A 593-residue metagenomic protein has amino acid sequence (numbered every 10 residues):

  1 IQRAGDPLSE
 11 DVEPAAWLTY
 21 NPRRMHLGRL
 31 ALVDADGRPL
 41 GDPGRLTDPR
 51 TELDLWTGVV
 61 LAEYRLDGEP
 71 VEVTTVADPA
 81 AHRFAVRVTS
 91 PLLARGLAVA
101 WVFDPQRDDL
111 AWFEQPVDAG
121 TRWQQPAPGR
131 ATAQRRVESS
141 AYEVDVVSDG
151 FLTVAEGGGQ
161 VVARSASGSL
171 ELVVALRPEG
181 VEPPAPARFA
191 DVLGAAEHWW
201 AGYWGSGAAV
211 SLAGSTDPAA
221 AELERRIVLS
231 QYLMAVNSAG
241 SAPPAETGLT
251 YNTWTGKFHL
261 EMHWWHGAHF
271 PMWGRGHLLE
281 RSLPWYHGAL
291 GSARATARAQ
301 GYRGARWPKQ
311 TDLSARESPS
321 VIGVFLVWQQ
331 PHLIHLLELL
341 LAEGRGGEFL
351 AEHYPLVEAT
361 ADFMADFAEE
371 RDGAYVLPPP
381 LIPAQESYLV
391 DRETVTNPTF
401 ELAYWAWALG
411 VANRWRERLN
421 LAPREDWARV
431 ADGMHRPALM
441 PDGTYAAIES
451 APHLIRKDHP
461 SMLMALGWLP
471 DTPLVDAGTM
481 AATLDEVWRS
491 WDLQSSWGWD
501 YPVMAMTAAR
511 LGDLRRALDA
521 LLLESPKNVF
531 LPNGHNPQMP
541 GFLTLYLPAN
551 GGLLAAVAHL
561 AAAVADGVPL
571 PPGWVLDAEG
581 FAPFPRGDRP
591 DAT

Functional and structural regions predicted by a protein language model:
I1-K257, G276, Y286-R294, N420: Acidic/polar, glycine-enriched structural segments that form the non-catalytic walls/loops of the carbohydrate-binding
E13-P43, R414, P548-P583: Catalytic cores of secreted or luminal carbohydrate-active enzymes
L66-T74, D78-F84, P105, L339 (+4 more regions): A conserved hydrophobic secondary-structure block that centers on an alpha-helix together with its immediately flanking
D67-V71, A77-Q134, E138-A141, G158 (+7 more regions): Beta-rich accessory regions
W199-S215, S241-L249, E280-P284, A297-Y302 (+5 more regions): Short coil/turn segments at secondary-structure boundaries
G240-T253, A295-G301, A305-K309, A368-I382 (+4 more regions): Glycine- and aromatic-rich loop/turn segments at beta-sheet edges
G256-S292, L313-R316, I322, L326-E343 (+3 more regions): Active-site core of glycosidic bond-cleaving carbohydrate-active enzymes
A359, F363-W415: Acidic/histidine-rich catalytic neighborhood
